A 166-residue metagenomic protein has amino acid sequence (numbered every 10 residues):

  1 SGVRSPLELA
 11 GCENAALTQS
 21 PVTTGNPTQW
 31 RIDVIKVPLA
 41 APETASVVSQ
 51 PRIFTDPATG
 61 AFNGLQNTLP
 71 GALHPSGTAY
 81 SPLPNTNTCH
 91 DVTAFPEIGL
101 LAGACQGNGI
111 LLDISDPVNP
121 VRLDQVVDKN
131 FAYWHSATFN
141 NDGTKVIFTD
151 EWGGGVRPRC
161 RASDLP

Functional and structural regions predicted by a protein language model:
S1-P166: Feature marking well-ordered beta-strand scaffolds used for ligand recognition
